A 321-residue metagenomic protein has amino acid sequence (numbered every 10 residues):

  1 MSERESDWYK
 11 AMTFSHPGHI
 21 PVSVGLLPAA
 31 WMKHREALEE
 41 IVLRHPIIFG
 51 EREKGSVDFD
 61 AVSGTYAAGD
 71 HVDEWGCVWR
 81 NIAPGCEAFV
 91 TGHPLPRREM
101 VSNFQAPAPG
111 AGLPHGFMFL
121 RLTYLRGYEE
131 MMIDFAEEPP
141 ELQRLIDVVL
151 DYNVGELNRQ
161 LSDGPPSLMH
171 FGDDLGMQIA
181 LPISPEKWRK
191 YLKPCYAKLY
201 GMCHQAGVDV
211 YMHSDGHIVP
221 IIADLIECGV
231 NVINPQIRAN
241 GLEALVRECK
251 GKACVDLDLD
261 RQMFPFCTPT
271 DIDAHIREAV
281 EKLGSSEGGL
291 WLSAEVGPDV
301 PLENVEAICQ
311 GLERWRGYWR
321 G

Functional and structural regions predicted by a protein language model:
M1, E36, P46, V78-A83 (+1 more regions): N-acyltransferase acceptor-side catalytic subdomain
M1-M32, V72, N103-G321: Active-site loop segments of alpha/beta catalytic cores
S15, E40, A88-V90: Hydrophobic residues within membrane-embedded alpha helices
W31-G64: Segments that shape or occlude catalytic/ligand-binding pockets
G50, D73-G76: Residue-level detector of functionally special positions within alpha-helical transmembrane segments of multi-pass
T65-Y66, A307: N-proximal, low-complexity, solvent-exposed accessory regions that precede a main structured/catalytic
G69-D73, R80: N-terminal accessory interaction module
V78-G110: A gly/proline- and charged-residue-enriched helix-loop-helix capping module
